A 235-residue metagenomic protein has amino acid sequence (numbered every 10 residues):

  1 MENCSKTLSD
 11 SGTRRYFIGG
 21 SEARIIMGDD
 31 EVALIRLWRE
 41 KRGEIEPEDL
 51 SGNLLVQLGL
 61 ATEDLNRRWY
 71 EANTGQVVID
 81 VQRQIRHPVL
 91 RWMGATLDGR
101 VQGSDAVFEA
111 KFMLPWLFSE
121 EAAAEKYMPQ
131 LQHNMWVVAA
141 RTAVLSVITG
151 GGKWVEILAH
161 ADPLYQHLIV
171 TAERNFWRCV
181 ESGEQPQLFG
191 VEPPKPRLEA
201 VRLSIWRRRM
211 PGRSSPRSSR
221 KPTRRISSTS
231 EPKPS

Functional and structural regions predicted by a protein language model:
M1-S235: Accessory terminal regions of nucleic-acid processing enzymes
